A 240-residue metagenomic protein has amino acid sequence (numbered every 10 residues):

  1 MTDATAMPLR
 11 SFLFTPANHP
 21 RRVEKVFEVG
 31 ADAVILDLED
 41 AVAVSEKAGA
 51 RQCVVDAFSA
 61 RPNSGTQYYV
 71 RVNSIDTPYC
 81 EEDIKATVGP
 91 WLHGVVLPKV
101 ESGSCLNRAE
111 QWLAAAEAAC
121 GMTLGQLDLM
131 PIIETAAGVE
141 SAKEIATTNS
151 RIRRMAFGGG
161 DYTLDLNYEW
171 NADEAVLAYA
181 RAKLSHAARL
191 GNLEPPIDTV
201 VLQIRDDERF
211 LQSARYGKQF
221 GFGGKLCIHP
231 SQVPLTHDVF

Functional and structural regions predicted by a protein language model:
M1-F240: Expand to "…catalyze enediolate/carbanion chemistry for C-C bond making/breaking, isomerization, decarboxylation
